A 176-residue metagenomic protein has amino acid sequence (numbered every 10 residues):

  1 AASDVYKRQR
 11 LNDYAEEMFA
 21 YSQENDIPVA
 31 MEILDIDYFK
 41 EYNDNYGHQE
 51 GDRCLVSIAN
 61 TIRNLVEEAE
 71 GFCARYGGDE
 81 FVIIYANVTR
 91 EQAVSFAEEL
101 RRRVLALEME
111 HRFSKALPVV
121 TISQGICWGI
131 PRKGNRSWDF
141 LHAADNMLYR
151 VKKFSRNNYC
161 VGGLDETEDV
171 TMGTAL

Functional and structural regions predicted by a protein language model:
D4-A30, D37-N64, A74-G78, V82-I83 (+3 more regions): Conserved long alpha-helical elements within nucleotide-processing catalytic cores of c-di-GMP signaling and class III
A15, E68-A69, N157: Short, well-ordered coil loops that connect the C-terminus of an alpha-helix to the N-terminus of a beta-strand
S57-P131, V161: GGDEF/GGEEF active-site signature
R90-E98, S114-K115, C127-L176: Catalytic-core segments of nucleotide cyclases and related cyclic-nucleotide turnover enzymes
